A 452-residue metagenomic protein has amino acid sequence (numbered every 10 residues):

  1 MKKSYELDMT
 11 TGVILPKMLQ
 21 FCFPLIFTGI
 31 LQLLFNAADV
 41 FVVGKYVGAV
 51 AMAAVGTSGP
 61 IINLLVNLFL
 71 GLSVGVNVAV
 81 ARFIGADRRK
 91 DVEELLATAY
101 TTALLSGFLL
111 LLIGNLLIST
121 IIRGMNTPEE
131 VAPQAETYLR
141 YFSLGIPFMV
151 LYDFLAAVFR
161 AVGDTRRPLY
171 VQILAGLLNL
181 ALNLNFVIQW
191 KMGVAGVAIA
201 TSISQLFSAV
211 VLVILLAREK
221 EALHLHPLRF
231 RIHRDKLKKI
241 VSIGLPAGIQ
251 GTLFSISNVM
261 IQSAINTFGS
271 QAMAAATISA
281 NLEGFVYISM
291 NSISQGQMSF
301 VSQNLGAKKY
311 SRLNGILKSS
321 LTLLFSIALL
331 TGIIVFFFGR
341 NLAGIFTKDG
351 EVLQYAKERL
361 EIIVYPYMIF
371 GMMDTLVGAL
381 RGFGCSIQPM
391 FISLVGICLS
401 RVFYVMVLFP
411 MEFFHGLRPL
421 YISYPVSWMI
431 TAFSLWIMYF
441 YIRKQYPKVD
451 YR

Functional and structural regions predicted by a protein language model:
M1-C22, V80-P147, Q189-L245, V301-P366 (+1 more regions): Short alpha-helical transmembrane segments in multi-pass integral membrane proteins
M9-Y46, P60-G75, A79, L104-L111 (+5 more regions): N-terminal transmembrane alpha-helices
Q20-D39, Y141, A175, S204-S208 (+4 more regions): Transmembrane helical elements of multi-pass membrane transporters/channels
L25, G29, F41, V78 (+17 more regions): Transmembrane alpha-helix boundary and packing residues in multipass membrane permease domains and related
I30, L34-A53, I122-E129, N185-M192 (+4 more regions): Helix-terminus/linker motif at the lipid-water interface of multi-pass membrane proteins
V43-N63, E129-Q134, V194-A195, K236-I243 (+5 more regions): Interfacial/gating helices of multi-pass transporter permease domains
M52-L112, M149-P168, A275-G339, F370-I392 (+1 more regions): Small-residue-rich hydrophobic transmembrane alpha-helices
S73, F142-R160, P168-N179, V197-L212 (+5 more regions): Short runs within selected transmembrane alpha-helices of multi-pass transporters and secretion channels
